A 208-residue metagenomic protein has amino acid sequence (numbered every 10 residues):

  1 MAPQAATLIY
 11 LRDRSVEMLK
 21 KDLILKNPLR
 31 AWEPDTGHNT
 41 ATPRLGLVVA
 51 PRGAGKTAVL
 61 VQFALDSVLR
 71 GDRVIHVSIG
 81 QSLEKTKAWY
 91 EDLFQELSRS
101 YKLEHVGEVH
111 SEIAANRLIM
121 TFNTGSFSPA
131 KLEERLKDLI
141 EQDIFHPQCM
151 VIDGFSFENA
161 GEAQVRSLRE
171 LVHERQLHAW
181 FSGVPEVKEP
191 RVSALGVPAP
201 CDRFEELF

Functional and structural regions predicted by a protein language model:
L23-N39: Pre-Walker A adenine-sensing motif
A41-G46: Pre-Walker A (Motif I) flank of P-loop NTPase domains
R52: The conserved Walker
G55: Conserved glycine(s) of the Walker
A58-T124: Conserved P-loop
L118-E174: Phosphate-binding/switch loop-helix module in NTP-utilizing enzymes
V151-D153, L177-V187: Structural recognition of the conserved hydrophobic beta-strand(s) that form the central parallel beta-sheet of P-loop
V184-F208: Phosphate-binding/switch region of NTP-binding enzymes
